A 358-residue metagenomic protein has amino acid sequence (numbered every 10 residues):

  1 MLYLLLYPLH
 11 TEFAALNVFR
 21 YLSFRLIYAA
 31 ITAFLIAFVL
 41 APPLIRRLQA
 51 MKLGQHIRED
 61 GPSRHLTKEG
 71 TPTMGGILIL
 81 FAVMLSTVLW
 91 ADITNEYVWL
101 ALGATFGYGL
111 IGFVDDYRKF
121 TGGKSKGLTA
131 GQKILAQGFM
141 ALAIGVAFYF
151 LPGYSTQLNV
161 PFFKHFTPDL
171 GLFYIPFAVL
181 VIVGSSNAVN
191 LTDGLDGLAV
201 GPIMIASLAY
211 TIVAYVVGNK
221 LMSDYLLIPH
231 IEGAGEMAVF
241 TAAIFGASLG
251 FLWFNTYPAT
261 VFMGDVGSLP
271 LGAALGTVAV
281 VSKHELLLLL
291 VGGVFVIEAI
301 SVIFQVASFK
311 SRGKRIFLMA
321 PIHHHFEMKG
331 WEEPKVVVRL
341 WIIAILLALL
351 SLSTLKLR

Functional and structural regions predicted by a protein language model:
L2-P43, V83-L110, I144-L151, T156-F163 (+2 more regions): Alpha-helical transmembrane segments
P42-D60: Membrane-interface helix-loop junction between the first two transmembrane segments
I57-T71, S125-A136, H323, M328: Juxtamembrane helix-capping/reentrant segments at transmembrane boundaries
K68-L80, G131-M140, M237, E333-I343: Select subsegments of transmembrane alpha-helices in polytopic membrane proteins, especially boundary-proximal
T94-G103, T121-A136: Membrane-interfacial loop-to-helix junctions in multi-pass inner-membrane proteins
I111, K126, L135-M140, I144: Short loop/hinge segments at the start of secondary-structure elements
K119-T129, V160-P168: Membrane interface segments of multi-pass transport proteins and intramembrane proteases
